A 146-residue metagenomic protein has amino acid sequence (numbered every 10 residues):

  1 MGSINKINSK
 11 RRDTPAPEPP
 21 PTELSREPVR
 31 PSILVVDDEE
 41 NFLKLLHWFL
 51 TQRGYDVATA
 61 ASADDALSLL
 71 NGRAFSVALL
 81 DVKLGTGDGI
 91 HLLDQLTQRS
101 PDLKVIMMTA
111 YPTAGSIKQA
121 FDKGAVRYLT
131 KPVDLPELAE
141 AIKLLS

Functional and structural regions predicted by a protein language model:
M1-S32, P136-S146: Non-catalytic signal-transmission and effector/linker regions of two-component phosphorelay proteins
L43, G85, T113: The feature encodes the CheY-like receiver
K44-Q52: Charged docking surfaces used in two-component/phosphorelay signaling
T59-V77: Acidic, metal-coordinating helix/loop segments flanking the phosphotransfer/catalytic sites of two-component signaling
S62, D88-H91: Acidic catalytic/metal-coordinating carboxylates
S68, I90-D102: Short amphipathic alpha-helix used as the core "switch/output" element in two-component signaling
H91, P112-R127: Alpha4 helix (beta4-alpha4-beta5 surface) of REC/receiver domains from two-component response regulators
